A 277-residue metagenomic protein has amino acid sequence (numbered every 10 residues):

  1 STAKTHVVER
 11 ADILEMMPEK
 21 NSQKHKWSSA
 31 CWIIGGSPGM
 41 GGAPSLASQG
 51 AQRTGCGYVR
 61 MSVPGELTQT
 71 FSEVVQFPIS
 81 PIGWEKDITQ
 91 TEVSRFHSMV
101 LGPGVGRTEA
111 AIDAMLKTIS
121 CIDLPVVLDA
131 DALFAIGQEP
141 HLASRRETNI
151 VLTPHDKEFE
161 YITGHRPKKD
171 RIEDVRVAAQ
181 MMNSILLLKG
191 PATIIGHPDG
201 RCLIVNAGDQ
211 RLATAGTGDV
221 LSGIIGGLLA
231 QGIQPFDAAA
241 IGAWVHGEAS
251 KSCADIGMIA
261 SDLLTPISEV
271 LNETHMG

Functional and structural regions predicted by a protein language model:
S1-P125, F134-V151, D156-G277: Small-residue (G/A/S/T)-rich helix-start motifs and N-terminal tracts that mark the onset
